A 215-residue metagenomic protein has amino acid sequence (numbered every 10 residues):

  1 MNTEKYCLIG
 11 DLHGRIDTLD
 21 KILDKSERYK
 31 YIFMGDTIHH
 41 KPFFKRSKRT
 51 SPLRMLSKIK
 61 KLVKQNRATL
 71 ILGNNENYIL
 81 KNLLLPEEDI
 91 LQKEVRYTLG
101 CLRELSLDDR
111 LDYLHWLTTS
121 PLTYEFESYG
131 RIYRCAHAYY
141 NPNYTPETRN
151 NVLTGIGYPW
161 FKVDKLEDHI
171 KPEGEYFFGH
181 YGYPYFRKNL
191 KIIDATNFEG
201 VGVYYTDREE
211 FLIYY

Functional and structural regions predicted by a protein language model:
M1-C7, F126-R134, K188-N189: Beta-strand-turn-beta hairpins that frame and shape the catalytic cleft of phosphate-ester-processing enzymes
M1-R54: N-terminal active-site segment of His-dependent metallophosphoesterases
T3-E4, S26-K30, Q65-R67, R131 (+1 more regions): A general structural motif
I9-G10, Y31-G35, T69-N74, C135-A136 (+3 more regions): Active-site neighborhood of phospho(di)ester-bond hydrolases with catalytic His/Asp-centered motifs
H13-T18, H39-P42, N75-K81, N141-N143 (+2 more regions): Active-site environment of divalent metal-dependent phosphoester hydrolases
H40-F126, G130-R131, Y158: Active-site neighborhood of divalent metal-dependent phosphoester bond hydrolases
Y140-I170: Active-site-proximal segments of metal-dependent phosphoesterases and phosphodiesterases across multiple
Y158-Y215: Conserved beta-sheet core of the metallophosphoesterase superfamily
